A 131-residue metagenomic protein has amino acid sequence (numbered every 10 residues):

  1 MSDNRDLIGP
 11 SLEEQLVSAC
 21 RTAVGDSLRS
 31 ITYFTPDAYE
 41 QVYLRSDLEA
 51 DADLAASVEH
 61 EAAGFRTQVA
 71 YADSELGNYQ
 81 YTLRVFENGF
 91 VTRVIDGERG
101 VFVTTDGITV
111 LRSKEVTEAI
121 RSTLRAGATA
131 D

Functional and structural regions predicted by a protein language model:
M1-D131: Non-catalytic interaction/Regulatory regions outside core domains
